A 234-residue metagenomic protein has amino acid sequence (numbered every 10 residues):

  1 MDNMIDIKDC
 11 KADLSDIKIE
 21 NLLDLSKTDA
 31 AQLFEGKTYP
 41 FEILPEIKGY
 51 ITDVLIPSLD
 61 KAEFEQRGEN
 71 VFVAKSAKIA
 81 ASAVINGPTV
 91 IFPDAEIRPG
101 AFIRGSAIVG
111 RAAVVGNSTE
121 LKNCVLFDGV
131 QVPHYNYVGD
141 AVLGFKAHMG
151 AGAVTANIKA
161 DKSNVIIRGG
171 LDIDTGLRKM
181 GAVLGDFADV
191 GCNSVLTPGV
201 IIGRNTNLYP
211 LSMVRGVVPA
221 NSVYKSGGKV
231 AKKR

Functional and structural regions predicted by a protein language model:
M1-N70, K75, N205, L211 (+2 more regions): Terminal amphipathic alpha-helical/low-complexity segments used for targeting or macromolecular assembly
A31, L126-D128, P133-R234: Glycine-rich hexapeptide-repeat left-handed beta-helix
K75, I79-S118: Glycine-rich active-site/cofactor-binding loop and its immediate structural neighborhood
V90, G110, E120, N205 (+1 more regions): A generic structural signal for ordered secondary structure
